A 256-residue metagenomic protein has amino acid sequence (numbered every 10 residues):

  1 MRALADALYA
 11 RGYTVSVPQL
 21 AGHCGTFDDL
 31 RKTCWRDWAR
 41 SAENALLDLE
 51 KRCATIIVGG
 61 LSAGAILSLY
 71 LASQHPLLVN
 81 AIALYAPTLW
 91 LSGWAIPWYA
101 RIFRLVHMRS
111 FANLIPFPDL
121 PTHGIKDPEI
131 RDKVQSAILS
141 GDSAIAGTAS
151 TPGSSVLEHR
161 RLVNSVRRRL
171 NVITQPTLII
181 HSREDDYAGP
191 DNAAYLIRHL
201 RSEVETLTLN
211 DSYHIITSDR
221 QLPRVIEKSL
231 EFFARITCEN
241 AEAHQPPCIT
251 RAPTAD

Functional and structural regions predicted by a protein language model:
M1-T26: Short, surface-exposed "cap/lid" segments of acyl-processing enzymes
L4, Q175, G189-R198: Short alpha-helix in the alpha/beta-hydrolase fold that links the catalytic acid
G25-I57: Catalytic nucleophile-loop/oxyanion-hole region of alpha/beta-hydrolase and closely related hydrolase-like folds
A63, Y70, Q74-T151: Alpha/beta-hydrolase-fold enzymes
T151-R169: Active-site nucleophile elbow and catalytic-triad environment of alpha/beta-hydrolase enzymes
V172-I173, I179-H181, D185: Short beta-strand/loop motif that positions the catalytic acidic residue of the alpha/beta-hydrolase fold
R183-A188, I215: Acidic catalytic loop of the alpha/beta-hydrolase fold
E203-D256: Catalytic active-site module of serine/aspartate enzymes centered on a nucleophile-bearing elbow/loop
